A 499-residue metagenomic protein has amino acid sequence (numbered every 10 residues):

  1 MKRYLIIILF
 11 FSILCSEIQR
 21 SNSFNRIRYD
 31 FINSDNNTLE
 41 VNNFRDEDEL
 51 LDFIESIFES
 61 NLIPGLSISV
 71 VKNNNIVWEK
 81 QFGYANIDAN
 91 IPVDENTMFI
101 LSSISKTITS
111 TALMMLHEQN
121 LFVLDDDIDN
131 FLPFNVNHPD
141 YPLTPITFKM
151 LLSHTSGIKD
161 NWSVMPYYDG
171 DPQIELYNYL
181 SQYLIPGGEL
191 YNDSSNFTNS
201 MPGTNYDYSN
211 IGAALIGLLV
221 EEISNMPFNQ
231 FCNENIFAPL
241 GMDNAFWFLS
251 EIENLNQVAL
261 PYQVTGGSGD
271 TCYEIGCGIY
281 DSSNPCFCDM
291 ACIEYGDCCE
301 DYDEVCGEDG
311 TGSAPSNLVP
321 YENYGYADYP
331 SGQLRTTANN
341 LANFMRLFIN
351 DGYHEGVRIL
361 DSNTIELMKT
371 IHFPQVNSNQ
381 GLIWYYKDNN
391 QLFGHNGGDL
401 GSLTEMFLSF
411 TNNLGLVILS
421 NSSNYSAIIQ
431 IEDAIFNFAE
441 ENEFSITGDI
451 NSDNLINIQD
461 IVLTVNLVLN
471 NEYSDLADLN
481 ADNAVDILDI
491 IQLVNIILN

Functional and structural regions predicted by a protein language model:
Y4-S12: Sec-dependent N-terminal signal peptides
E40-F99, L121-V123, P186-F197: Short, conserved catalytic-motif segment at the N-terminal edge
D48-E55, I68, N74, M98-I128 (+3 more regions): Active-site SXXK
N86, D140-G267, E308-L400: Short, surface-exposed loop or secondary-structure junction motifs that flank catalytic or metal-binding residues
M114, D453-Y473, D482-N499: Alpha-helical segments with a strong preference for the paired helices of cellulosomal dockerin domains
S268-G307: Secreted, short cysteine-rich peptides and small extracellular cysteine-rich domains stabilized by multiple disulfide
N377, S422-G448: Short, gly/Ser/Thr-rich active-site loops of penicillin-recognizing serine hydrolases
H395-N396, L403-S422: Short, well-ordered beta-strand elements
